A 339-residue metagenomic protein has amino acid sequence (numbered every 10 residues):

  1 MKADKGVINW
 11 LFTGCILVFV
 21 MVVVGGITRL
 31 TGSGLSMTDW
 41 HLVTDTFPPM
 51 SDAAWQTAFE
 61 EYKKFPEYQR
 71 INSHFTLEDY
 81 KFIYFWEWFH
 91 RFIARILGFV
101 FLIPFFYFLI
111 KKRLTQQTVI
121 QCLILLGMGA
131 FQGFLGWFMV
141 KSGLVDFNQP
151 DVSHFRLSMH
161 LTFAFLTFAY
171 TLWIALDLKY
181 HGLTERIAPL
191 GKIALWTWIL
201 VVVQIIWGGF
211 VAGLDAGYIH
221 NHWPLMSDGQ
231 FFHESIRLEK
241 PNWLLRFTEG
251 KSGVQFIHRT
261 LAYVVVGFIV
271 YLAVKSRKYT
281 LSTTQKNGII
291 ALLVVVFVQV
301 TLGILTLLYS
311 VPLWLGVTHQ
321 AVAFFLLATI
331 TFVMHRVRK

Functional and structural regions predicted by a protein language model:
N9-F47, I199-A212: N-terminal signal-anchor transmembrane alpha helix
T13, L17-V24, I120-K141, W196-Q204 (+1 more regions): Small-polar-interrupted transmembrane alpha-helices in polytopic inner-membrane proteins
T28-M37, F134-L157, V211-N221, V300-F324: Interfacial helix-loop-helix junctions of multi-pass membrane proteins
E61-F99, L244-V265: Individual transmembrane alpha-helix segments
L97-I103, L161-D177, V264-Y271, A323-V337: Hydrophobic cores of alpha-helical transmembrane segments in multi-pass inner/ER membrane proteins, independent
L109-I124, A188, A273-L292: Membrane-interface helix-loop-helix junctions at transmembrane boundaries of multi-pass membrane enzymes, predominantly
E185-L195: Membrane-interfacial entry segments at the cytosolic side of transmembrane helices
I206-V264, V270, V274: Membrane-interfacial catalytic/cofactor-binding modules of polytopic membrane enzymes
